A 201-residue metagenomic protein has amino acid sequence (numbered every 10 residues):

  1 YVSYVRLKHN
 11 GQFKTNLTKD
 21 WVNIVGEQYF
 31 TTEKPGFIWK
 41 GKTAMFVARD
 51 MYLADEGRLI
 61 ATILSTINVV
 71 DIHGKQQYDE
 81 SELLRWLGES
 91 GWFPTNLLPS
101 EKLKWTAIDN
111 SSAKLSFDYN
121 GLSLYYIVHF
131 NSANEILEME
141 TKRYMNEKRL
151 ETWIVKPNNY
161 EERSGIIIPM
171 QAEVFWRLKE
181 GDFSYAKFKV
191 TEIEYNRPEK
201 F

Functional and structural regions predicted by a protein language model:
V2-N68: N-terminal mature ectodomain segment of secretory-pathway/periplasmic proteins
S3-K8, T32-W39, I108-S116, I136-E138 (+1 more regions): Short, hydrophobic/aromatic-rich segments at coil-to-beta transitions
G11-N23, G36-A44, G88-S100, L115-G121 (+1 more regions): Short, solvent-exposed secondary-structure boundary motifs
G26-T31, M51-Y52, K102-I108, V128 (+1 more regions): Short, exposed beta-strand/loop patches in secreted or surface proteins that constitute
G41-V47, L64-V70, K142-N146, E173-K179: Short, solvent-exposed aromatic-acidic interface loops
V47-E56, N68-E80, I127-F130, S184-K189: Short amphipathic beta-strand/extended segments with alternating polar/hydrophobic composition
A61-Y119, K148: Flexible, processing/modification-adjacent segments and terminal tails in exported/periplasmic/extracellular proteins
A113-Y195, E199: Gly/Pro-enriched, hydrophobic low-complexity segments that function as extracytoplasmic propeptides/linkers
